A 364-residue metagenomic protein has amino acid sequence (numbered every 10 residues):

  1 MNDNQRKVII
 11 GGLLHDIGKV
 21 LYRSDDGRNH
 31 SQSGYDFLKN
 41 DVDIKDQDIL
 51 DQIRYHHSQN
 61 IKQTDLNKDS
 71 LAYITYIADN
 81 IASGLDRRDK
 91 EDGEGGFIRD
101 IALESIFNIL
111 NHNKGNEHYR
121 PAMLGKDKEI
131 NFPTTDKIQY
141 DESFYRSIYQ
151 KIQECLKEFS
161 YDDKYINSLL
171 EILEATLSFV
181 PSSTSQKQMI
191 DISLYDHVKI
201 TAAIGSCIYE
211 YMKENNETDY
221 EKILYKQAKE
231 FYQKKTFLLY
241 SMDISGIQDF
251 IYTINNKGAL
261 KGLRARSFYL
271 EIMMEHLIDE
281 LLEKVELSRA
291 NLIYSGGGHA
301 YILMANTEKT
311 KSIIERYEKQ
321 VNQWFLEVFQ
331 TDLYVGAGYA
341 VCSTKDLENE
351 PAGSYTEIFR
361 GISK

Functional and structural regions predicted by a protein language model:
M1-D127, P133, V180-T184, Y232 (+1 more regions): Divalent metal-dependent catalytic cores for phosphoryl transfer on phosphate-bearing substrates
N2-I10, V20-L21, S33-I74, L85 (+1 more regions): Extended charged low-complexity segments that act as oligomerization/scaffolding linkers
G11-I17, T176-F179, S241-T253, S295-G298 (+2 more regions): Short loop/turn segments at strand-loop or loop-helix junctions that form parts of catalytic or ligand-binding pockets
I77, S193, R266: Conserved acidic
E91-D92, R99-F159, M304, K311-K319: Non-catalytic interface/linker regions that flank or bridge core catalytic/transmembrane domains
K137-I254: Low-complexity, highly charged intrinsically disordered N-terminal segments that act as targeting/localization
Q233-L281: Signature for HUH/AEP ssDNA processing cores
